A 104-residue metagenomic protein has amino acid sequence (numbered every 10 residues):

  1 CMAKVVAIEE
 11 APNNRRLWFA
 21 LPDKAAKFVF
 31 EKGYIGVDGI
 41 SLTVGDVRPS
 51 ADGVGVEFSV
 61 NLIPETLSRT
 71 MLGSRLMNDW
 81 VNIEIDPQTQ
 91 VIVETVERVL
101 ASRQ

Functional and structural regions predicted by a protein language model:
C1-Q104: Structural preference for solvent-exposed beta-strand-turn elements and adjacent flexible terminal/loop segments within
